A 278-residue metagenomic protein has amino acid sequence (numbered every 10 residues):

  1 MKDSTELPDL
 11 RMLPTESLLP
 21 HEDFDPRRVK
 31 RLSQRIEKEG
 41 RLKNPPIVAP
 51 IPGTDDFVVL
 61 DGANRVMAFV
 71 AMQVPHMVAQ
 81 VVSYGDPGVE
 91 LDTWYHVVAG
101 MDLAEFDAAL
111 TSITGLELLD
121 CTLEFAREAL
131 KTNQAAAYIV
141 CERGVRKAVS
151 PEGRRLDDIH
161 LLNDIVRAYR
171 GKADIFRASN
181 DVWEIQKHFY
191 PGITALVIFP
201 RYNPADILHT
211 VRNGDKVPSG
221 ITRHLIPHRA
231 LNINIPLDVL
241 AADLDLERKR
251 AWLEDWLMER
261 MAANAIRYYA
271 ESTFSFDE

Functional and structural regions predicted by a protein language model:
M1-T5, S275-E278: Polar low-complexity intrinsically disordered regions
K2-V58, N64, V70, V74-H76 (+2 more regions): Short alpha-helix boundary/capping and kink motifs at helix termini
V58-V59, V197: Active-site-adjacent beta-strand anchor residues
D61-G62, P200: Helix N-cap/beta->alpha junction signal
N64-R65, N203: Alpha-helix capping/helix-boundary segments
H76, V81-E278: Solvent-exposed functional surfaces
